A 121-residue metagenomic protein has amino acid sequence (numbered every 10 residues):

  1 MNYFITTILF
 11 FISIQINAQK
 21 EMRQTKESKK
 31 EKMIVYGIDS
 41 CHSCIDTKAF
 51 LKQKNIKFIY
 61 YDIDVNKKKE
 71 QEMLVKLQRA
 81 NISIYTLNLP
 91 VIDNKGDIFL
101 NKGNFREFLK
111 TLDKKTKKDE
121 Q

Functional and structural regions predicted by a protein language model:
M1-I5: Positively charged n-region of N-terminal signal peptides that target proteins for export
I8-N17: Hydrophobic h-region of N-terminal signal peptides that target proteins for export in Gram-negative bacteria
I16-E31, K117-Q121: Sec-dependent signal peptide cleavage junction
M22-I59: Local sequence-structure signature of Cys/Sec-based thiol-disulfide redox active-site neighborhoods
I45, A49-K52, Q71, V75 (+2 more regions): Solvent-exposed, polar/charged alpha-helical surfaces in well-ordered, non-transmembrane soluble domains, broadly
I63-T86, L112: Thioredoxin-like thiol-disulfide oxidoreductase module
I82-D97: Short, basic, helix/turn surface patches
D93-Q121: Non-catalytic, surface beta->alpha helical segment in thiol-disulfide oxidoreductase systems
